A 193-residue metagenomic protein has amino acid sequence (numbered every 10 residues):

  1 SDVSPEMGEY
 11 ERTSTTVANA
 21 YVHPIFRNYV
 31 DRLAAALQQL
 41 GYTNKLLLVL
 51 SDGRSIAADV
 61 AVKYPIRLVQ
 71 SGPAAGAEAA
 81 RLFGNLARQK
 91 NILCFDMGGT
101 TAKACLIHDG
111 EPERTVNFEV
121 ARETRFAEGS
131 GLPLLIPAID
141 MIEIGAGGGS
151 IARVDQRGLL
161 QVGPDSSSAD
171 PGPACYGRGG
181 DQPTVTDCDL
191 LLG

Functional and structural regions predicted by a protein language model:
S1-G193: N-terminally biased helix-coil "hinge/interface" segments that flank
